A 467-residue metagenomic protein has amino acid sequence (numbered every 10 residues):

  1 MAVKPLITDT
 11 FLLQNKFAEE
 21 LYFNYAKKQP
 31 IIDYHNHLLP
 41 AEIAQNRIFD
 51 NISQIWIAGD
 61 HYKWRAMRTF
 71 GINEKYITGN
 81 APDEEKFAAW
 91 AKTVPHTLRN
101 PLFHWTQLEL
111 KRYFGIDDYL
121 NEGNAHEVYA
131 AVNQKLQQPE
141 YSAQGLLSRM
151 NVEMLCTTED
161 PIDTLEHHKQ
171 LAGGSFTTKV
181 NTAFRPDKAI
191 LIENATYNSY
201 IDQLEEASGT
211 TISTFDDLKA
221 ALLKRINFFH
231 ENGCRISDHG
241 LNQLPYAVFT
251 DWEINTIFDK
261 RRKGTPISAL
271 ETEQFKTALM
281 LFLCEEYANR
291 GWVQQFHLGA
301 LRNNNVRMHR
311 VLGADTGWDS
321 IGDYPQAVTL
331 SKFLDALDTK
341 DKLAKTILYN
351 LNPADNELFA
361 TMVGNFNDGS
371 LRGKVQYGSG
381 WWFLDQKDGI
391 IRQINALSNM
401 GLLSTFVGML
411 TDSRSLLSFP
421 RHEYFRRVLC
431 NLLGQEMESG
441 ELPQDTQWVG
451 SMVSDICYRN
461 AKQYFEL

Functional and structural regions predicted by a protein language model:
A2-R290, K342-A344, L348-A360, G364-L467: Metal-cofactor-binding active-site regions of metalloenzymes
S268-A269, W318-Y324: A short acidic, glycine-rich active-site loop that binds or catalyzes chemistry on phosphate/adenosine moieties
Q294-F296: C-terminal amphipathic alpha-helical interaction region
A300, N305: Hard-cation-handling environments
H309-G317: Short glycine/proline- and charge-enriched loop/turn segments that cap or connect secondary-structure elements
Q326-L330: Divalent-cation-assisted or electrostatically stabilized phosphate/pyrophosphate-binding catalytic cores
F333-T339: Short, basic/hydrophobic alpha-helical segments
